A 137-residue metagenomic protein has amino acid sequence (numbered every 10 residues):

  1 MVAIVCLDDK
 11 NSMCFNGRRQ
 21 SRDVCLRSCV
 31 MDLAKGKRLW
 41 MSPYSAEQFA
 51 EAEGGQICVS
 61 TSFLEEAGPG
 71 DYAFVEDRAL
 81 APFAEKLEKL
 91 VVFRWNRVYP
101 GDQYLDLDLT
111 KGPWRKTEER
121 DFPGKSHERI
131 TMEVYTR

Functional and structural regions predicted by a protein language model:
M1-R137: Enzymes that bind and transform nitrogen-containing heteroaromatic metabolites
